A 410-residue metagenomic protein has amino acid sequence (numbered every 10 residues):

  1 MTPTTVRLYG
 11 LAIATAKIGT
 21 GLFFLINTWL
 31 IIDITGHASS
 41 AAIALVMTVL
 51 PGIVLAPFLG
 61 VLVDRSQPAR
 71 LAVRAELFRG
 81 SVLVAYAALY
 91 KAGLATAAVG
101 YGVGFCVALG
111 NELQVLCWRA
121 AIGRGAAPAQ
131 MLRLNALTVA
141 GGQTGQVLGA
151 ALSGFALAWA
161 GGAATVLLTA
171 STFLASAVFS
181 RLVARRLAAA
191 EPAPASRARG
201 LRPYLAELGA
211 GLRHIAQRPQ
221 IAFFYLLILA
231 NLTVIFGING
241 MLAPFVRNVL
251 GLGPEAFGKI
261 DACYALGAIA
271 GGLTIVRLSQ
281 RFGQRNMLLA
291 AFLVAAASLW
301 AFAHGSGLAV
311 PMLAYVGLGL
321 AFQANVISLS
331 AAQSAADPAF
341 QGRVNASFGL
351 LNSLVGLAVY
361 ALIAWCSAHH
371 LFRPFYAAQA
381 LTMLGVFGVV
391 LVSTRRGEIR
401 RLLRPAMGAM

Functional and structural regions predicted by a protein language model:
M1-P51, R218-Y264: Helix-loop boundary and gating motifs at the non-cytosolic
M1-V6, R186-L226, G408-M410: Juxtamembrane intracellular "pre-TM" segments in multi-pass secondary transporters
A14, T96-L113, A309-Q323: Hydrophobic core of transmembrane alpha-helices in multi-pass small-molecule transporters, especially MFS/SLC-type
N27, L113-A126, Q323-A336: Intracellular juxtamembrane helix-capping segments at the cytosolic ends of symmetry-related transmembrane helices
T28-I34, A87-A92, L148-L168, N248-V249 (+1 more regions): Transmembrane alpha-helix termini and helix-breaking/packing motifs in multi-pass membrane transporters
V54-F58, R65, L71, A85 (+2 more regions): C-terminal transmembrane bundle of multi-pass solute transporters/carriers
V103-T144: Cytoplasmic helix-loop-helix junction between adjacent transmembrane helices in 12-TM secondary transporters
R124, V166, A170-R197, L391-A406: Helix-loop junctions on the cytosolic side of multi-pass membrane transporters, especially the intracellular loop
